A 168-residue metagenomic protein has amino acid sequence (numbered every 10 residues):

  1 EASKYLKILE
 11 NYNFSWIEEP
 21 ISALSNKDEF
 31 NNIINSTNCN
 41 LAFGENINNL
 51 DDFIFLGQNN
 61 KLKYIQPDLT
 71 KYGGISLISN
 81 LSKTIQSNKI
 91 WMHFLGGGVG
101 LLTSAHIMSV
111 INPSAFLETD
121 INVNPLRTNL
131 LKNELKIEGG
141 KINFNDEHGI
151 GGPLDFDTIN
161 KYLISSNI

Functional and structural regions predicted by a protein language model:
E1-L9: Loop-centered beta-sheet repeat module
K7, N13, S22-K141, N145: Shared catalytic-loop signature of beta/alpha-barrel
D155, I159-I168: Active-site microenvironment of metallo-dependent hydrolases
